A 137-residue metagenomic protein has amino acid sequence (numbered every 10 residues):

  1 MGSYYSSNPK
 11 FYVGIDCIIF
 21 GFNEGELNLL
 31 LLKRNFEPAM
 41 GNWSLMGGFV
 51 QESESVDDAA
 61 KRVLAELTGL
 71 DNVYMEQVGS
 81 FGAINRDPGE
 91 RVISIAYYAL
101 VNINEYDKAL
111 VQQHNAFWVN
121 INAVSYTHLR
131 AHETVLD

Functional and structural regions predicted by a protein language model:
G2-S44: N-terminal strand-loop-strand
Y5, G48, E52, N85 (+1 more regions): Conserved aromatic-histidine-acidic binding/catalytic patches
F11-V13, D57-K61, A65-S125: Active-site segment of metal-dependent pyrophosphate-handling enzymes, primarily the Nudix hydrolase catalytic core
E24, F36-E37, N104-Y106, A123 (+1 more regions): Generic "edge-of-domain/loop-turn" microfeature
E26-L70, S80-G82: Conserved Nudix-box catalytic region and its N-terminal flanking loop in Nudix hydrolases and closely related
H128-A131, V135-D137: Single conserved hydrophobic/aromatic residue that forms the stacking wall/gate of nucleotide- or nucleobase-binding
